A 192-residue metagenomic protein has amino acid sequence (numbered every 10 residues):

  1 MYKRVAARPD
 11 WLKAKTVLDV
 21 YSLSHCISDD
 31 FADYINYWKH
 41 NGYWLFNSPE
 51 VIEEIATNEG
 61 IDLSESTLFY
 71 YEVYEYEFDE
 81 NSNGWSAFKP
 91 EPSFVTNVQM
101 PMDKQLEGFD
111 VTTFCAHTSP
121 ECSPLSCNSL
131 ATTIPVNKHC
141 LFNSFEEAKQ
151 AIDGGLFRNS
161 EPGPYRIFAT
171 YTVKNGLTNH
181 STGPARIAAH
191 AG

Functional and structural regions predicted by a protein language model:
M1-H40, Y70, F94-N137, P162-Y171: Short aromatic-glycine-(Arg/Gly/Cys) micro-motifs in beta-strand/loop hairpins
W38-S93, H139-L141, K149-G192: Short, mixed-charge low-complexity intrinsically disordered segments
F145: C2H2-type zinc-finger recognition helix
